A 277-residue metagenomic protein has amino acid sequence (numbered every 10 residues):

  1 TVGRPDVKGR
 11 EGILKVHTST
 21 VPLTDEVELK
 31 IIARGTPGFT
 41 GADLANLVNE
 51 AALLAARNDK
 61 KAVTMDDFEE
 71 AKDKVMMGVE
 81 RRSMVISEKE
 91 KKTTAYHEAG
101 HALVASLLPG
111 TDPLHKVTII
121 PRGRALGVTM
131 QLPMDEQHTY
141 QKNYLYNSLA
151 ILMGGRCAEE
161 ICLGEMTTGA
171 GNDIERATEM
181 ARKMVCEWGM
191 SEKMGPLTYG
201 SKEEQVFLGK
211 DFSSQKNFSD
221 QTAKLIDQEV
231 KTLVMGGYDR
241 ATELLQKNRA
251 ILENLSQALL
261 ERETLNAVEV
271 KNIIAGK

Functional and structural regions predicted by a protein language model:
V2-E69, K74-V79, L152-E160, E187-L197: Conserved C-terminal "switch" segment of AAA+ ATPases
G12-I13, D25-V27, M84, V234-M235 (+1 more regions): Short hydrophobic/aromatic segments of transmembrane alpha-helices and their interfaces
D43, G100-H101: Short hydrophobic/aromatic residue motifs in ordered secondary structure
S83-T93: Short pre-active-site segment immediately N-terminal to the catalytic Zn-binding motif
T93-Y96, A102-K277: Soluble catalytic regions of large protease machineries
